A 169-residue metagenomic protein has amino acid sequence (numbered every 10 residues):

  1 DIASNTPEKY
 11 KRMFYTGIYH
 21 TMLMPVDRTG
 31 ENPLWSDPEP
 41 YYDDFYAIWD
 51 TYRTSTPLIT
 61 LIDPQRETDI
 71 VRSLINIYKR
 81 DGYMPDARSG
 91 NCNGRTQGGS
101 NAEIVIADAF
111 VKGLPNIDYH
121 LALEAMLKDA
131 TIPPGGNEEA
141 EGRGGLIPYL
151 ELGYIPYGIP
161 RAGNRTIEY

Functional and structural regions predicted by a protein language model:
D1-Y42, N76, M84-D86, P115-P134: Acidic/polar, glycine-enriched structural segments that form the non-catalytic walls/loops of the carbohydrate-binding
A3-S4, Y41-F45, T51-P57, P64-T68 (+1 more regions): A conserved hydrophobic secondary-structure block that centers on an alpha-helix together with its immediately flanking
T6, P40-A47, T56-D63, C92-T96 (+1 more regions): Alpha-helix N-cap/helix-initiation motif
K9-T16, R53, R66-D69, S73 (+3 more regions): Extracytoplasmic/secreted proteins, especially bacterial periplasmic and envelope-associated proteins
F14-T29, D44, I48-E67, A107-G113 (+1 more regions): Alpha-helical support elements that line or immediately flank enzyme active sites and cofactor-binding pockets
D27-P33, P57-T60, T68-V71, P85-D86 (+1 more regions): Short, solvent-exposed loop/turn and secondary-structure capping segments
S73, I77-Y169: Active-site cavity-forming subdomains of large catalytic enzyme subunits
